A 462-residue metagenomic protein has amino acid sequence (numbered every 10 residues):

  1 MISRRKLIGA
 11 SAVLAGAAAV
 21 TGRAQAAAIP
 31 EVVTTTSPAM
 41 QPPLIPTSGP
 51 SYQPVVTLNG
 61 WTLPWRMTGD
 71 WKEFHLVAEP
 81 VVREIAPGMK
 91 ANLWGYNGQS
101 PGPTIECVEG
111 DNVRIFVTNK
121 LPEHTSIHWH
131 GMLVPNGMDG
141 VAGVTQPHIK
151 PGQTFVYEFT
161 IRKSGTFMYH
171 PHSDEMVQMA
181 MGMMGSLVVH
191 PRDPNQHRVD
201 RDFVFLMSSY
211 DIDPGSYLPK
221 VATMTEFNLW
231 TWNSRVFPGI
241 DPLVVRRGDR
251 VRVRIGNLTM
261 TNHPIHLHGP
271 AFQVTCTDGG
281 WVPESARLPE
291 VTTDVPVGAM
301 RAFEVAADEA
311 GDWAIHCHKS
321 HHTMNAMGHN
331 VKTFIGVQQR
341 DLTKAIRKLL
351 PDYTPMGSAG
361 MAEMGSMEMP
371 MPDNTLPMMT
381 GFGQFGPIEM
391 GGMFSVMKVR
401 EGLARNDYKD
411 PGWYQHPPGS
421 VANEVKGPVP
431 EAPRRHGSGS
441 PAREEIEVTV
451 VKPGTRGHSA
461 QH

Functional and structural regions predicted by a protein language model:
I2-H462: Copper-binding active sites and cupredoxin-like electron-transfer domains, recognizing His/Cys-rich ligand loops
